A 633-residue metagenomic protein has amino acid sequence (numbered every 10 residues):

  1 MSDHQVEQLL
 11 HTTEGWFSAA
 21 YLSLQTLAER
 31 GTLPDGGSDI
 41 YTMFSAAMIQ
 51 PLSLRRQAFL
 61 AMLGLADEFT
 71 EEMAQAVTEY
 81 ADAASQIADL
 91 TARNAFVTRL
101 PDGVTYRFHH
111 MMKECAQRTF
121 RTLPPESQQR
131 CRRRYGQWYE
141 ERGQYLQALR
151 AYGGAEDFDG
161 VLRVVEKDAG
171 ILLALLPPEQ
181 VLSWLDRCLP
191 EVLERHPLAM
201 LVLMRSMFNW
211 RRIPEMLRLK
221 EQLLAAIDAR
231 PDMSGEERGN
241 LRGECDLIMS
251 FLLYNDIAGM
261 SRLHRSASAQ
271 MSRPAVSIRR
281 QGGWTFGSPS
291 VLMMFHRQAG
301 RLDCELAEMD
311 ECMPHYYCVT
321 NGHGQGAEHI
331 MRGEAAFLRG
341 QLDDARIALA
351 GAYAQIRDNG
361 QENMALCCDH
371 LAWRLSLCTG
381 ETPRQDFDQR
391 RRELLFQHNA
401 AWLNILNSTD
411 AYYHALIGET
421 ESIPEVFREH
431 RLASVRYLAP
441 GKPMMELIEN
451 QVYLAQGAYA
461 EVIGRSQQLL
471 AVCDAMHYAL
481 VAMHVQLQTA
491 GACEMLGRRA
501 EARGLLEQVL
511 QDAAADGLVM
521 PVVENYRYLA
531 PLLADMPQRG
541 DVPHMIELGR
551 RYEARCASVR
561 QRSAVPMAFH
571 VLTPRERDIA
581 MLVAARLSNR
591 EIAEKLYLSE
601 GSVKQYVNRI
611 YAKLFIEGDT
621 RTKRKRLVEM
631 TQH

Functional and structural regions predicted by a protein language model:
S2-T42, L54-A58, G64-E68, E79-Y80: Amphipathic alpha-helical "lid/sensor" segments that cap RecA-like P-loop NTPase cores
L27-Y41, E446-Q468, V472-D474, Y478-A482 (+6 more regions): Linker/hinge segments immediately adjacent to helix-turn-helix/homeobox DNA-binding domains
Y41-R121, R130-R133: C-terminal boundary/linker of central alpha/beta nucleotide-binding cores
E126-L198, S206, E215, L219: Extended alpha-helical scaffolding segments used for macromolecular assembly and cargo binding
L146-Q147, D157-F158, H196, M233-G243 (+8 more regions): Alpha-solenoid helical repeat architecture
L149, A169-G170, D186-P190, E221-M233 (+8 more regions): Amphipathic alpha-helical segments of tetratricopeptide repeats
V192-C367: Internal alpha-solenoid helical repeat scaffolds
R586-K625: Recognition helix of helix-turn-helix DNA-binding domains
